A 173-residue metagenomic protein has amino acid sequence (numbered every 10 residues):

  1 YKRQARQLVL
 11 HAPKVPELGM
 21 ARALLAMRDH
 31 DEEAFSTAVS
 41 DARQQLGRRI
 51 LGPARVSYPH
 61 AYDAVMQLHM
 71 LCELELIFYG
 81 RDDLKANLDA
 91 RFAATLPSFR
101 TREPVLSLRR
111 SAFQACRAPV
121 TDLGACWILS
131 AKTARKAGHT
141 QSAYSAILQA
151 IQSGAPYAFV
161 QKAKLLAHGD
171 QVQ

Functional and structural regions predicted by a protein language model:
Y1-Q173: Extended alpha-helical assembly domains of large eukaryotic scaffold proteins
